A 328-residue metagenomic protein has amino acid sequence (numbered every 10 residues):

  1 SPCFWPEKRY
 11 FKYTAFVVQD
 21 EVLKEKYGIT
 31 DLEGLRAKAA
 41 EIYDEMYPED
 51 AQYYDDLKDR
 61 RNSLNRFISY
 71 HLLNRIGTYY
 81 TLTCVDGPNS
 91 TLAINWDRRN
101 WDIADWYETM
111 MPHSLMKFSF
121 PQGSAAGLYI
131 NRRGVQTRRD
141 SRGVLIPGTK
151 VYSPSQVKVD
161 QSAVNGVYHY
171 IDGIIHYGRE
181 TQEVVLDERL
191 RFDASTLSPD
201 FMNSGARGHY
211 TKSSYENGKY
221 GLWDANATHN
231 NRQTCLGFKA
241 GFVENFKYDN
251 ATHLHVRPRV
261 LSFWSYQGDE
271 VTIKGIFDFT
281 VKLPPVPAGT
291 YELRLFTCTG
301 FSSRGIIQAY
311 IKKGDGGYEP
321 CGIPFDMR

Functional and structural regions predicted by a protein language model:
S1-R328: Mature, structured domains of secreted/extracytosolic soluble proteins
